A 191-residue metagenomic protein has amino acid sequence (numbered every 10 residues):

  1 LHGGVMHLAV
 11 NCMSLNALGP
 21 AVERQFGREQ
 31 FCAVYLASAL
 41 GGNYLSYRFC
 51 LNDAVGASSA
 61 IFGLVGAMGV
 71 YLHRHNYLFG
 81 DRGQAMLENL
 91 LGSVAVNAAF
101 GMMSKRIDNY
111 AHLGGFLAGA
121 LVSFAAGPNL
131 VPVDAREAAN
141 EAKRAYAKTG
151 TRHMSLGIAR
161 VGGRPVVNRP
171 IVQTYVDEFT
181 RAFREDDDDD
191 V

Functional and structural regions predicted by a protein language model:
L1-N76, K105-G114: Transmembrane helix-loop-helix
H7, G27, F79-Q84, T149 (+2 more regions): Short, structured coil/loop segments at alpha-helix boundaries
R24-R28, Y71-L87, P128-R136: Alpha-helical transmembrane bundle and helix-membrane interface signal in multi-pass integral membrane proteins
V34, G42, Q84-G101: Aromatic-enriched alpha-helical transmembrane segments of multi-pass intramembrane proteins
G41-G42, S46, G66, V96 (+3 more regions): Alpha-helical transmembrane segments of multipass membrane proteins
N52-D53, R82-G83, T174: Interfacial loop-to-helix junctions that mark the boundaries of transmembrane helices in multi-pass membrane
A98-V191: C-terminal transmembrane module of polytopic alpha-helical membrane proteins
